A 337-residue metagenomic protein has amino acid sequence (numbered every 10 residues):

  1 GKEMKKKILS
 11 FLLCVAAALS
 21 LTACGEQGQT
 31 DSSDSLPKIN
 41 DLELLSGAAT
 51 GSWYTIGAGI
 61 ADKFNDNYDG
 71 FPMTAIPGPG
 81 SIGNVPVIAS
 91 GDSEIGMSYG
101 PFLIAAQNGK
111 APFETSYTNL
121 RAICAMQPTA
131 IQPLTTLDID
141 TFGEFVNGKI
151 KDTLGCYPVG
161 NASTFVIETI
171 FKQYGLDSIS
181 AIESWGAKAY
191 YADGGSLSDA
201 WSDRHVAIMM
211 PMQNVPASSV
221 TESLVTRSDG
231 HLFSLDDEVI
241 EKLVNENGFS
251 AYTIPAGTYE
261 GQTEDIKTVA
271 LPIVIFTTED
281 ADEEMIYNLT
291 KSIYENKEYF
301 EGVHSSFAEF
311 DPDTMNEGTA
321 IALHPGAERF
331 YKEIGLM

Functional and structural regions predicted by a protein language model:
G1-D41: Short, low-complexity disordered leader/linker segments with a strong preference for bacterial N-terminal type II
I39-N67, F71-A75, T129-D203, E317 (+1 more regions): Bilobed "Venus flytrap"/periplasmic-binding protein-like clamshell domains and structurally analogous long
P77-I95: Divalent cation-coordinating acidic motifs and surrounding scaffolds that mediate Ca2+/Mg2+/Mn2+/Zn2+-dependent binding
G100-F102, G109-A111, L137-D138, D177-V274: Pocket-lining segment of extracytoplasmic ligand-binding domains
E114-M126, I131, T258-K267: A structural signal for short loop-to-beta-strand junctions that line the ligand-binding cleft of periplasmic/secreted
Q127-F142, L243-N247, L271-M285, S292: A bilobed periplasmic-binding-protein/Venus flytrap-type ligand-binding module shared by bacterial periplasmic
K149-I170, S250-T319: Ligand-binding clefts/hinges and TM-proximal coupling segments of bilobed small-molecule sensing domains
D203, Q213-R227, L232, V244-N245 (+1 more regions): An extracytoplasmic/periplasmic, membrane-proximal ligand-sensing/linker region
